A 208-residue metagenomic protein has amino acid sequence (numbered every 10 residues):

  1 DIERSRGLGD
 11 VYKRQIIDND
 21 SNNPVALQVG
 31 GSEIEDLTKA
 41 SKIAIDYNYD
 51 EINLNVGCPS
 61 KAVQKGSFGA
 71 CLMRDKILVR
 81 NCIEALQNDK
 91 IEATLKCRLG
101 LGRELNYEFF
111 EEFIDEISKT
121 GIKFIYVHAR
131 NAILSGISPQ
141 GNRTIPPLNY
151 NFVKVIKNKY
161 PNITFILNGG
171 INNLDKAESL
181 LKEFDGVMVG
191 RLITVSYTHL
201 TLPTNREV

Functional and structural regions predicted by a protein language model:
D1-Y12, H199-V208: Single conserved hydrophobic/aromatic residue that forms the stacking wall/gate of nucleotide- or nucleobase-binding
S5-D50: Glycine-rich, positively charged N-terminal anion/phosphate-binding segment
V25-V29, I52, A93-C97, V127 (+2 more regions): Hydrophobic faces of well-ordered beta-strands that scaffold small-molecule active sites in alpha/beta enzyme cores
G30-S32, G57-P59, R98-G102, R130-A132 (+2 more regions): Active-site beta-loop-alpha junctions enriched in small/polar residues
K39-I43, E108-E112, I171-G186: Catalytic cores of alpha/beta
K42-I52, E84-G141, Y150-V155, K159: Alpha/beta enzyme core
V56, F184-Y197: Glycine-rich phosphate-binding active-site loops on the catalytic face of alpha/beta enzymes
K61-L78, Y107-E108, G136-L148: Glycine-rich tight-turn/loop motif centered on a GG-T
